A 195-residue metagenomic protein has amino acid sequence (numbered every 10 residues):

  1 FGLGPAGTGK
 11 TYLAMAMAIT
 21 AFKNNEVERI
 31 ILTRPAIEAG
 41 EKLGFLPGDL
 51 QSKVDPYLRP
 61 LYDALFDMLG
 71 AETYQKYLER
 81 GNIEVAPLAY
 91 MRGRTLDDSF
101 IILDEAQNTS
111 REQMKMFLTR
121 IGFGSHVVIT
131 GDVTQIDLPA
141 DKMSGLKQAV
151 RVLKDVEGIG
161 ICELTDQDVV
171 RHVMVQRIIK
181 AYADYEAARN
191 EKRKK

Functional and structural regions predicted by a protein language model:
F1-L103, Q107-K195: Conserved helicase motor core of SF1/SF2 NTP-dependent helicases
